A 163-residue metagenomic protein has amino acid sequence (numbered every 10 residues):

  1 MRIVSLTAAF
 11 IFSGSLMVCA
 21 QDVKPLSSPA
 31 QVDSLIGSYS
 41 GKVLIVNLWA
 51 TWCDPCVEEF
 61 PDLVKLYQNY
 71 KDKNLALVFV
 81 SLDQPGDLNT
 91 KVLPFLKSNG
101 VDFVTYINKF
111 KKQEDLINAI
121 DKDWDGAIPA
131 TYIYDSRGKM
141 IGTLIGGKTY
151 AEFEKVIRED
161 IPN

Functional and structural regions predicted by a protein language model:
M1-K24: Bacterial Sec-dependent N-terminal signal peptides
V23-V43, Y67-Y70: A short beta-strand-turn-helix
K42-L44, L48-W52, A127: Short pre-active-site segment immediately N-terminal to redox-active cysteine/selenocysteine motifs in thiol-based
L48-K65: Conserved redox-active cysteine motifs that mediate thiol-disulfide chemistry, especially di-cysteine Cys-X(1-2)-Cys
A50-D54, L82-D87, F110-Q113, K148-Y150: Solvent-exposed loop/turn segments at secondary-structure junctions within structured extracellular/periplasmic domains
N74-N89, V101-K111: Thiol-based oxidoreductase modules, predominantly thioredoxin-like and allied folds used for disulfide exchange
F95-I128: Short, internal strand/loop/helix patches that form the active-site neighborhood or redox-interaction surface
A127-N163: Thiol-/selenol-based redox modules, centered on thioredoxin-like and closely related oxidoreductase domains
